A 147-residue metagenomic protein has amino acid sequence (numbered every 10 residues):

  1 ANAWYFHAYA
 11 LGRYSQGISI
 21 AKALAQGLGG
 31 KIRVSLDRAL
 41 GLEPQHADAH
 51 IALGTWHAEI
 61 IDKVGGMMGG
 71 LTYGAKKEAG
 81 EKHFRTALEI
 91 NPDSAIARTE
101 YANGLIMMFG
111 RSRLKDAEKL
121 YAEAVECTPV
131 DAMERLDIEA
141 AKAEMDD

Functional and structural regions predicted by a protein language model:
A1-H7: Short, charge-rich amphipathic alpha-helical segments embedded in non-transmembrane helical bundles/solenoids
H7, Y14, L53, Y101-G104 (+2 more regions): Structural register within alpha-helical repeat arrays
H7-Q45, T55-I90, I106-K115, K119 (+2 more regions): Short coil/linker segments at helix-helix boundaries
D93-R98, A102: A short pocket-lining beta-strand/turn micro-motif at the edge of beta-sheets
Y121-D147: A cross-kingdom marker for long, charged
